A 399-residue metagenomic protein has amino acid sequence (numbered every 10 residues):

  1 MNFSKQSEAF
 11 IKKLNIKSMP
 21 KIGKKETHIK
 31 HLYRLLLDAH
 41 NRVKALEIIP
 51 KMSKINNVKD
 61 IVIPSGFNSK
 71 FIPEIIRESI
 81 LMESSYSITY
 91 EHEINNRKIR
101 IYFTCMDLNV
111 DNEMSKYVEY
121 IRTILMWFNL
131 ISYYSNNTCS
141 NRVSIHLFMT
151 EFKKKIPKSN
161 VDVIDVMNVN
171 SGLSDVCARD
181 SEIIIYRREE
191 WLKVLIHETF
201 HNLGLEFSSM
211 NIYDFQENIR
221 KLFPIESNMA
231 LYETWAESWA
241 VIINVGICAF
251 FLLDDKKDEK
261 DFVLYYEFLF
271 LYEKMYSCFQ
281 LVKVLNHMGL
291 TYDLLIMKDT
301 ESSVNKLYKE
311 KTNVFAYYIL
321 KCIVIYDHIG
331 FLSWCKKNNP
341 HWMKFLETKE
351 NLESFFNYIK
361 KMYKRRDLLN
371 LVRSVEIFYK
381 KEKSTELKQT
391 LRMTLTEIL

Functional and structural regions predicted by a protein language model:
M1-E47, T390-L391, T396-L399: Intrinsically disordered, low-structural-confidence terminal and linker regions
V58-D180, I185-E189: Auxiliary, metal-adjacent structural segments of Zn-dependent hydrolase domains
D107, L130-N137, E151, H201 (+3 more regions): Short amphipathic alpha-helical interaction elements and helix-loop-helix interfaces that mediate dimerization
R122-L125, H197, T234-V241: A structural signal for well-ordered alpha-helical segments within the folded catalytic domains of diverse enzymes
P157-K158, L203-L205, I212-Y213: Intrinsically disordered, low-complexity regions enriched in proline, serine, glycine and charged residues
V161-E182, Y186-E189, F215-K309: Metalloprotease/metallohydrolase-associated module, dominated by Zn2+-dependent proteases
K193-E206, A240: Active-site recognition of the HExxH zinc-binding catalytic motif
V263-L399: Pan-zinc metallopeptidase signature
